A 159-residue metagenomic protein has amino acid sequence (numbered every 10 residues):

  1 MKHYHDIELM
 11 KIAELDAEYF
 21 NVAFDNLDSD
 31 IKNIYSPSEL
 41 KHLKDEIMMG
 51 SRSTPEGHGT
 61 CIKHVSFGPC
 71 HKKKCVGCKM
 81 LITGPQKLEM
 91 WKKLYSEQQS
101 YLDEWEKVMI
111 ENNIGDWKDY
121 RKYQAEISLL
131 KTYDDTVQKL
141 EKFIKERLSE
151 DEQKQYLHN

Functional and structural regions predicted by a protein language model:
H3-N159: Acidic, low-complexity interaction regions
